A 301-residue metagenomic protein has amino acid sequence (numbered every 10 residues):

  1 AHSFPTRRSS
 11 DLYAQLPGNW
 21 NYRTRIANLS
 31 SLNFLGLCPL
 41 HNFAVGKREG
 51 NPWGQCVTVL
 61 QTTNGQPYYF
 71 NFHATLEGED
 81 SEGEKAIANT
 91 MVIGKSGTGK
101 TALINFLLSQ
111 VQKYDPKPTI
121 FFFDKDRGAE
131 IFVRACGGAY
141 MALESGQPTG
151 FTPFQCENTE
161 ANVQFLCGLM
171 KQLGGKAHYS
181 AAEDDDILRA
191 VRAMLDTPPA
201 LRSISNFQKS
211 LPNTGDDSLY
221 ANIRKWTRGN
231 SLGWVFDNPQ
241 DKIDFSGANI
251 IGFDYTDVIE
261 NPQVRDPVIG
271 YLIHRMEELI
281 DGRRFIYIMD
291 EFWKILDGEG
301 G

Functional and structural regions predicted by a protein language model:
H2, K85, S246-A248: Short, solvent-exposed coil/turn segments
H2-S9: Short, small-residue-biased leader/transition segments that mark boundaries at the very start of proteins
L12-R23, L29-Y68, A74-T75, E130-A139 (+1 more regions): P-loop NTPase motor domains
C56-L143: Glycine-rich phosphate-binding loop of nucleotide-binding enzymes
